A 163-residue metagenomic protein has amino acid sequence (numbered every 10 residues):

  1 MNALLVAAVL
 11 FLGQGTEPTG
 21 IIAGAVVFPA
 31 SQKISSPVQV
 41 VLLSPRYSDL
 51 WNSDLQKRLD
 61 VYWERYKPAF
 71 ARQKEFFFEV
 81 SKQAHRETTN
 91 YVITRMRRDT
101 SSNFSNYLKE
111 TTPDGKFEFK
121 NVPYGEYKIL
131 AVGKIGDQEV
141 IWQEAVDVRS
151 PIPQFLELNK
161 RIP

Functional and structural regions predicted by a protein language model:
N2-L12: Sec-dependent N-terminal signal peptides
F11-P163: Long luminal/extracellular ectodomains of secretory-pathway precursor proteins
